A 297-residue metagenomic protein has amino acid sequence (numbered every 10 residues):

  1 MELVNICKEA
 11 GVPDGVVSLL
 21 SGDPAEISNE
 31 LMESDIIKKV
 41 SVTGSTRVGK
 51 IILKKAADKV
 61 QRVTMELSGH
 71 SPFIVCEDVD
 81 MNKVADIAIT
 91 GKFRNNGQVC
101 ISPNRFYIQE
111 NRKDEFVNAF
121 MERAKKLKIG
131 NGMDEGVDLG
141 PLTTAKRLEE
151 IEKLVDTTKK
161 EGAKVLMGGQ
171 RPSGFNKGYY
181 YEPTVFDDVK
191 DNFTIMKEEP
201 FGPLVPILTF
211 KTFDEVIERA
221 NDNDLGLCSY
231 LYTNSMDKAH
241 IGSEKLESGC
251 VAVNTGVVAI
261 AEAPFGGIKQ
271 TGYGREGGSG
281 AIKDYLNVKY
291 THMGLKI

Functional and structural regions predicted by a protein language model:
M1-S28: PLP-dependent aminotransferase-like
L20-D23, T43, G91, N254 (+1 more regions): Conserved residues at the C-terminal ends of beta-strands
S21-L53: A charged, well-structured terminal subsegment
P24-I27, G69, K211-F213: Short helix-initiation/N-cap motifs at beta->coil->alpha
A25-I27, R47-V48, D58, D237-K238 (+1 more regions): Short alpha-helical
S28-N29, A85, D214-I217: Short hydrophobic/charged patches on amphipathic alpha-helices used for structural packing and interfaces
I37, I74, K160, S173 (+1 more regions): Conserved C-terminal structural/oligomerization subdomain of aldehyde/semialdehyde dehydrogenase
K39, R47-K190, V253: ALDH superfamily catalytic-core signature
